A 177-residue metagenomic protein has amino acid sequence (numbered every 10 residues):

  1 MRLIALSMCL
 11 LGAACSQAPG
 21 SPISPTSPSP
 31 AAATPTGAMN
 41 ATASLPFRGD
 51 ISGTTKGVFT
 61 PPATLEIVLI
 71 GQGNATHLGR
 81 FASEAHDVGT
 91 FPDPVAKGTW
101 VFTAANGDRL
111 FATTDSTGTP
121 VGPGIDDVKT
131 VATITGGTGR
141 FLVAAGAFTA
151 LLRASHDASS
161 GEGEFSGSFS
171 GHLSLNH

Functional and structural regions predicted by a protein language model:
M1-S7: Sec-dependent signal peptide recognition, specifically the positively charged N-region followed immediately by
L11-A14: C-terminal motif of bacterial Sec signal peptides marking the signal peptidase cleavage site
A18-H177: Beta-strand-enriched cores of mature, soluble protein domains
